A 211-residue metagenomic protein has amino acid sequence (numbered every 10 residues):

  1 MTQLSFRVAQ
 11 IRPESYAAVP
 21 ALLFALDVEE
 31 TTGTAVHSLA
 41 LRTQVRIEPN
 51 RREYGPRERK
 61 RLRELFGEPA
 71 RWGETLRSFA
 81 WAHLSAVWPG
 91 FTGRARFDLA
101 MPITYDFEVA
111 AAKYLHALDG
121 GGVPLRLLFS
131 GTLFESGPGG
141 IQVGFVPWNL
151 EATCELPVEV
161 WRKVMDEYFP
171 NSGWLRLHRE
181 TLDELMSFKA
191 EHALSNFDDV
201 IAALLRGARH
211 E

Functional and structural regions predicted by a protein language model:
M1-L23: Low-complexity, acidic Ser/Thr/Pro/Gly-rich terminal tails and inter-domain linkers that flank the onset of structured
S15-V28, H37-V45, M101-Y105: Contiguous beta-strand segments within globular domains
R42-E48, R96-N149: Internal, hydrophobic beta-strand segments that form the core of beta-sheet-rich folds
R46-R57: Short aromatic-acidic-glycine turn motif
K60-P69, F134-W174: Short beta-strand elements
R61-A117: Extended, solvent-exposed segments with strong compositional bias
R179-N196: Surface-exposed, Lys/Arg-rich phosphate-binding patches that contact polyanionic backbones
S195-E211: Short, basic amphipathic alpha-helical segments that act as recognition/interaction helices in nucleic-acid-binding
